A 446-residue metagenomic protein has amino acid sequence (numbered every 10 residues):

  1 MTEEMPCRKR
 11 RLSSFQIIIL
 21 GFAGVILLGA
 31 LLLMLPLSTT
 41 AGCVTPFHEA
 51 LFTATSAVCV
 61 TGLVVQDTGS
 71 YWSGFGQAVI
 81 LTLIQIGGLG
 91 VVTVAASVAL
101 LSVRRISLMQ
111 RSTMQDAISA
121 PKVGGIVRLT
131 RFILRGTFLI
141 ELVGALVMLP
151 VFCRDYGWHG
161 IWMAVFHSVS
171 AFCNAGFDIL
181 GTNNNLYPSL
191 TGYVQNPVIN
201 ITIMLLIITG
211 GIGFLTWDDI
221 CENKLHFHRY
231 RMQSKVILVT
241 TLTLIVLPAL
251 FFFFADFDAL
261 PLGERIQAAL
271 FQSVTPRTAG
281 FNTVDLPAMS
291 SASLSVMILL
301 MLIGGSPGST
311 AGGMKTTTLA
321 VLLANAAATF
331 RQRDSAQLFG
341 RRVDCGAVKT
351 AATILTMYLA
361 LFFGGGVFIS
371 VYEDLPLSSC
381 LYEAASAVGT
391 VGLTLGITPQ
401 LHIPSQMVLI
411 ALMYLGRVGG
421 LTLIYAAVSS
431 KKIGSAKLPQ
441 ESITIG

Functional and structural regions predicted by a protein language model:
M1-G446: Membrane-proximal intracellular helices of multi-pass ion channels
